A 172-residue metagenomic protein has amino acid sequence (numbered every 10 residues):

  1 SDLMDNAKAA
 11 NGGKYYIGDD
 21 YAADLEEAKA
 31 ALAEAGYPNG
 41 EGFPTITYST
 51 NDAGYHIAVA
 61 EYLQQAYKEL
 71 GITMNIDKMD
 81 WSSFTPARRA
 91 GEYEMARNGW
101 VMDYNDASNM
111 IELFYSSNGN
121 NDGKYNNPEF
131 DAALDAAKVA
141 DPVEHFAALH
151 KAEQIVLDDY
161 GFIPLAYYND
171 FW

Functional and structural regions predicted by a protein language model:
S1, Y15-A22, T73-F84, N109-W172: Extracytoplasmic/peripheral linker and loop segments enriched in polar/acidic and small residues with frequent Thr/Pro
S1-E34, A53-I57: Structural transition elements
L32-N39, Y67, G71, R88 (+4 more regions): Sec/Tat-exported extracytoplasmic proteins
A33, P38-N51: Short, conserved helix/loop micro-motifs enriched in His/Cys and acidic residues
Y48, Q65-Y115, A148: Periplasmic binding protein-like
N51, W100-M102, A166-W172: Short, solvent-exposed turn/loop segments enriched in Gly/Ser/Thr/Pro and often Arg
